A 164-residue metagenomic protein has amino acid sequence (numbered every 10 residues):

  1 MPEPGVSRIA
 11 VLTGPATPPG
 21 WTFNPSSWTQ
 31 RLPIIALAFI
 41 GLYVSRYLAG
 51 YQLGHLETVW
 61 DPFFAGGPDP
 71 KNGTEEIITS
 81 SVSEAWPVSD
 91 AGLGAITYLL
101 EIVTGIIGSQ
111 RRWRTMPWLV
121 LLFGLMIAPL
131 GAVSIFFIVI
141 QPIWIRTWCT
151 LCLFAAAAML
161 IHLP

Functional and structural regions predicted by a protein language model:
P2-P164: Membrane-interfacial helix-loop segments of redox and metal-homeostasis proteins, especially TM-loop-TM junctions
